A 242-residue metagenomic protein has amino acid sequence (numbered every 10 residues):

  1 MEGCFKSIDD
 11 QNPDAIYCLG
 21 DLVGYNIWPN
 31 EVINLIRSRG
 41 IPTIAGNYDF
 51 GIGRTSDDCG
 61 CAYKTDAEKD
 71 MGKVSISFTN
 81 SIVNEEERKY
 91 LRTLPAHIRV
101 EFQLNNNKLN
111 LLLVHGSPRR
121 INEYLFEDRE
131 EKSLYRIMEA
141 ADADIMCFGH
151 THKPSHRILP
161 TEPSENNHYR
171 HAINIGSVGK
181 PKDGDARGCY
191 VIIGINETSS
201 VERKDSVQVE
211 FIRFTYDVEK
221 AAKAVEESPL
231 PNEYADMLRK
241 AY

Functional and structural regions predicted by a protein language model:
M1-S81, R88: Core catalytic region of metal-dependent phosphoesterases/phosphodiesterases, especially metallo-beta-lactamase-like
I8-P13, F102-N107, E139-D142, N167 (+1 more regions): Glycine-rich phosphate-binding loop signature in dinucleotide/nucleotide-binding domains
I16-D21, P42-N47, V114, I145-P154 (+1 more regions): Active-site neighborhood of phospho(di)ester-bond hydrolases with catalytic His/Asp-centered motifs
G24-I27, Y48-G53, R119-I121, I145-L159 (+1 more regions): Active-site environment of divalent metal-dependent phosphoester hydrolases
Y63-D70, N107-A141: Active-site-proximal segments of metal-dependent phosphoesterases and phosphodiesterases across multiple
M71-N110: Metallo-beta-lactamase
D128-I173: Anionic-ligand binding region
I158-Y242: Acidic, His/Gly-rich catalytic cores of divalent-metal-dependent hydrolytic chemistry
